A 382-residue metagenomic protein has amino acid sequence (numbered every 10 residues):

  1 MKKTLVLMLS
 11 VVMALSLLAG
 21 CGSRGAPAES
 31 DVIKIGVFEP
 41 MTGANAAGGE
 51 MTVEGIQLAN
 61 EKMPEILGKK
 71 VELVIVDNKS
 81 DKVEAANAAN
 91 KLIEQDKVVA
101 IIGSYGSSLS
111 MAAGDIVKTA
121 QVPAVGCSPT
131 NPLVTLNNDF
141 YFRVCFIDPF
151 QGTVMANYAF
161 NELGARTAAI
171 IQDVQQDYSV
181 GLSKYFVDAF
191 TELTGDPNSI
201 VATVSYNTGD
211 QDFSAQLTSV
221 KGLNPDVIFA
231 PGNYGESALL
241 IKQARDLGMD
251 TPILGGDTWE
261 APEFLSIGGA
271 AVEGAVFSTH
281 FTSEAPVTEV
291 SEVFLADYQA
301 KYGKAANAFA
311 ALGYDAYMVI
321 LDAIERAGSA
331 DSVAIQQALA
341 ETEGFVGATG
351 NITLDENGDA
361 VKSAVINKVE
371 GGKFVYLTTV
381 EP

Functional and structural regions predicted by a protein language model:
M1-K34, E65-I66, V380-P382: Short, low-complexity disordered leader/linker segments with a strong preference for bacterial N-terminal type II
R24-A28, V32, A47-T52, K62-T135 (+3 more regions): Beta-alpha junction/loop-to-helix N-cap segments that form part of ligand/metal-binding clefts
G36-G55, M63, V76-V83, Y105-G106 (+4 more regions): Extracytoplasmic "Venus flytrap"
A85, V144-A168, V180-L182, D212-S214 (+4 more regions): Hydrophobic alpha-helical segments within soluble ligand-binding/sensing domains
Y141-V204, V227, I320: An alpha-beta-alpha
K184-H280: Extracellular/periplasmic bilobed ligand-binding domains
I241-Y314, E370, F374-E381: Extracellular/periplasmic periplasmic-binding protein-like sensory domains
A300-N307, L321-K373: Segments of small-molecule ligand-sensing domains
